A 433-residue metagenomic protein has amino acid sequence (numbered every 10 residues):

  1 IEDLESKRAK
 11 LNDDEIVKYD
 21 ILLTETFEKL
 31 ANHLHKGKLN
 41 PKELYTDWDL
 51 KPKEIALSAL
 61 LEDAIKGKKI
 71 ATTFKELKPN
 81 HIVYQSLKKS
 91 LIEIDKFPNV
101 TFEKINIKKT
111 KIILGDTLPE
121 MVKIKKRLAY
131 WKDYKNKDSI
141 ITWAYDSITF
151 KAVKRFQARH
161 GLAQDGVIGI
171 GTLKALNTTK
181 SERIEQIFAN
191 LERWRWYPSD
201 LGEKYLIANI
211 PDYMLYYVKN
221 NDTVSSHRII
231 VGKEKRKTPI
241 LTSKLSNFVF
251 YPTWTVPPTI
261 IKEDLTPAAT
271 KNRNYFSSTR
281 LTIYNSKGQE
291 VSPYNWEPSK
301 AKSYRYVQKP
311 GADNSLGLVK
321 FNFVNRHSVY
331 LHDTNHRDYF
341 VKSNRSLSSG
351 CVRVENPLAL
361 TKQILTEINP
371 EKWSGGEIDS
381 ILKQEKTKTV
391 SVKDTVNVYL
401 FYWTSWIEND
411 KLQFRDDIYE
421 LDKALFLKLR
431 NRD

Functional and structural regions predicted by a protein language model:
I1-E54, S58: Cationic-aromatic interfacial patches
E28, W48, K66-D433: Well-ordered beta-sheet/strand-loop patches within structured domains
A59-L60, A64: Long, highly charged low-complexity segments enriched in Glu/Asp and Lys/Arg with interspersed Ser/Thr
